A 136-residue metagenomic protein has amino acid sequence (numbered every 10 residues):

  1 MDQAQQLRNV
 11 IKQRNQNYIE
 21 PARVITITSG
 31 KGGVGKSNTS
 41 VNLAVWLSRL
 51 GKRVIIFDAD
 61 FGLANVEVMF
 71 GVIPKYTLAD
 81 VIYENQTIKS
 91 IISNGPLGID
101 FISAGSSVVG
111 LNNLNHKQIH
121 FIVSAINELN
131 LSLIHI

Functional and structural regions predicted by a protein language model:
M1-G30: Extreme N-terminal, non-catalytic leader segments that precede Walker-type/kinase nucleotide-binding cores
E20-R23, R49, G95: Primarily NTPase-proximal linker/entry elements flanking Walker-type ATP/GTP-binding cores
T26, I55-F57: Conserved beta-strand elements of the Class I
V34-G35: Conserved glycine(s) of the Walker
T39: Hydrophobic positions on the alpha1 helix immediately C-terminal to the Walker A/P-loop
W46-I55: Post-Walker A helix-loop "phosphate-sensing" segment adjacent to the P-loop in P-loop NTPases
A59-L131: P-loop/Walker-type NTP enzyme "switch/lid" segment
I134-I136: Conserved small/polar residues in nucleotide/adenosyl-binding loops
